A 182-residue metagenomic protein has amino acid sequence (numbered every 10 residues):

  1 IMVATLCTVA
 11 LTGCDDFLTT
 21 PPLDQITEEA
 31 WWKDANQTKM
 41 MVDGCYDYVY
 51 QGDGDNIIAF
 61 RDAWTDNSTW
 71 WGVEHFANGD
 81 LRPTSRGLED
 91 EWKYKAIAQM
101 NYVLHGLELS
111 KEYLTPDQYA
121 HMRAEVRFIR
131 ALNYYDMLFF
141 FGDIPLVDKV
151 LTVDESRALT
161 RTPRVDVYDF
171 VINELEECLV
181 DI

Functional and structural regions predicted by a protein language model:
I1-T12: Sec-dependent bacterial lipoprotein signal peptides
G13-P21, W71-G72, G142-P145: Short, compositionally biased low-complexity segments
C14-F60: Membrane-proximal, proline-rich intrinsically disordered regions
D16, D53-N56, M137-L146: Proline-centered turn/helix-capping motifs that create local helix->coil transitions or kinks
L18, I26, W31-W32, A63 (+4 more regions): Short clusters of hydrophobic/aromatic residues that line enzyme substrate/ligand-binding pockets
L23, A59, N67, D143-V147: Outer-membrane beta-barrel and related beta-rich outer-membrane complex signature in Gram-negative bacteria
L23-T27, A77-R82, D148-E155: Short linear capping/connector segments at secondary-structure termini
K39, D43, D47, W71-F141 (+2 more regions): Conserved, well-structured interaction surfaces
